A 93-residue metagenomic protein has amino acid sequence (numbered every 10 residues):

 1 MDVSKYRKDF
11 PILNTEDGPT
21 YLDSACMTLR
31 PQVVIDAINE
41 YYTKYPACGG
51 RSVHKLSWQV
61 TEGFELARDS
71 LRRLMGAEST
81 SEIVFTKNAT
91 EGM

Functional and structural regions predicted by a protein language model:
M1-M93: Pyridoxal 5′-phosphate
